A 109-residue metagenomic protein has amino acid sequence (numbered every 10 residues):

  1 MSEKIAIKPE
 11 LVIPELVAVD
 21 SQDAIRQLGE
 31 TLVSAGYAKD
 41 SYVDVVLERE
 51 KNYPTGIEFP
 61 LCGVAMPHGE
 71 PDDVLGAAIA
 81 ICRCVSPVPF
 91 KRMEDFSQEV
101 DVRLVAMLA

Functional and structural regions predicted by a protein language model:
M1-A109: Cytosolic covalent-transfer regions centered on His/Cys nucleophiles that carry phosphoryl or persulfide groups
